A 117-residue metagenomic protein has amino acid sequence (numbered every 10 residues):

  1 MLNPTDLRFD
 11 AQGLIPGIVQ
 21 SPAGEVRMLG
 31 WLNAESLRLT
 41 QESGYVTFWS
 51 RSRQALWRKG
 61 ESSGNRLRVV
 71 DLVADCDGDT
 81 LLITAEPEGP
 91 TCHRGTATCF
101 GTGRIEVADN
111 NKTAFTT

Functional and structural regions predicted by a protein language model:
L2-R27, L32-T117: C-terminal binding/interaction regions
